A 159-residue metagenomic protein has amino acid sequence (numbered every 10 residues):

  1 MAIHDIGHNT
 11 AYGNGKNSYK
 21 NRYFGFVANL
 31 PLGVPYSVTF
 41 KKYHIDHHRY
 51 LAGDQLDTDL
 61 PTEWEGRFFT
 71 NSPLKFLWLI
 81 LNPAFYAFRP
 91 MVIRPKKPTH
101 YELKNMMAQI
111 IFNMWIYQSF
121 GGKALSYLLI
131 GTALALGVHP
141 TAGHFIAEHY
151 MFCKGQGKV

Functional and structural regions predicted by a protein language model:
M1-I6, Y36-V38, P83-A87, L129-Q156: Transmembrane alpha-helical segments that form the membrane-embedded catalytic/substrate-channel core of multi-pass
A2, Y19-K20, F26-I130: Non-catalytic, topology-defining segments of multipass membrane proteins
D5-G13: Transmembrane alpha-helical segments that serve as helix-helix packing and pore/cofactor-lining elements in multipass
T10, R49-Y50, M151: Compositionally biased, intrinsically disordered low-complexity segments enriched in polar/proline residues
Y12-G13, L56, G157: Short, function-defining helix-loop hinge/capping sites that tune catalysis or transport
G13-Y19: Short helix-coil transition/hinge motifs at the ends and kinks of transmembrane helices, capturing the brief
R22, F26, Q156-V159: Membrane-cytosol interface motif
